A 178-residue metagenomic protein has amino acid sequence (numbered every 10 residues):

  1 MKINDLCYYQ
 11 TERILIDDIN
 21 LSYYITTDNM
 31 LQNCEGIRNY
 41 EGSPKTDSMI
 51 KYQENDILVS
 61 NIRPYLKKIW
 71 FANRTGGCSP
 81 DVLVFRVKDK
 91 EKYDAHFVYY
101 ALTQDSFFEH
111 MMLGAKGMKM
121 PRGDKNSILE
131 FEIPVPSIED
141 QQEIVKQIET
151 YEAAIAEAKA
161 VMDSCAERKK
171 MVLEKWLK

Functional and structural regions predicted by a protein language model:
M1, Q53, N126: Structured loop/turn residues at beta-strand edges in well-structured enzyme cores
M1-I16, M30, E130, P134-V145 (+1 more regions): Non-catalytic DNA-recognition/assembly elements of restriction-modification systems
N4-I14, N20-E54: Sequence-specific dsDNA recognition surfaces
Y8, S60, Y99-T103, L113 (+1 more regions): Generic alpha-helical structural context detector
E54-D105: A short beta-sheet element
I62, G77-L83, K116-Q142: A short glycine-rich beta-alpha junction/loop motif
F107-H110: Periplasmic-binding protein-like
